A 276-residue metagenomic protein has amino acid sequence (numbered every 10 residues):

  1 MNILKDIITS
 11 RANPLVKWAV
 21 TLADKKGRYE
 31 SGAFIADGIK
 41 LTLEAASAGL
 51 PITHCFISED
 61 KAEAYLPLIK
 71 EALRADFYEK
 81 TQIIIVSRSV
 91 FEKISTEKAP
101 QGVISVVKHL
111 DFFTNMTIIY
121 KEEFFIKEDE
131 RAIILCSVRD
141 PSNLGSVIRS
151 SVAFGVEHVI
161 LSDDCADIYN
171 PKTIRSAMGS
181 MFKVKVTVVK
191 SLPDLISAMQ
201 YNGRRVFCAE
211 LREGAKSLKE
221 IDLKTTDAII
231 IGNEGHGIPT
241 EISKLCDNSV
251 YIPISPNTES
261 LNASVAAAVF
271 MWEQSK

Functional and structural regions predicted by a protein language model:
M1-K98: N-terminal positively charged helical leader segments and presequences
I8, F34, C136-S137, S162-D163 (+4 more regions): Glycine- and other small-residue-rich loops at beta-strand/loop junctions that grip anionic moieties
S47, F77-Y78, I84, M116-K216: RNA substrate-binding interface of SAM-dependent RNA methyltransferases
D60-A62, R88-V90, D164-A166, E234-H236 (+1 more regions): Short, acidic/turn-prone active-site loops that include or flank metal/cofactor- and phosphate-binding residues
T96-K127: Acidic/glycine-rich phosphate/pyrophosphate-binding loops and surrounding catalytic core that coordinate Mg2+
S150-F154, I168-M181, T240-K276: Structured adenosyl-cofactor binding patch, chiefly the S-adenosyl-L-methionine
C208-T258: Active-site/ligand-binding-proximal alpha/beta "capping" segment
